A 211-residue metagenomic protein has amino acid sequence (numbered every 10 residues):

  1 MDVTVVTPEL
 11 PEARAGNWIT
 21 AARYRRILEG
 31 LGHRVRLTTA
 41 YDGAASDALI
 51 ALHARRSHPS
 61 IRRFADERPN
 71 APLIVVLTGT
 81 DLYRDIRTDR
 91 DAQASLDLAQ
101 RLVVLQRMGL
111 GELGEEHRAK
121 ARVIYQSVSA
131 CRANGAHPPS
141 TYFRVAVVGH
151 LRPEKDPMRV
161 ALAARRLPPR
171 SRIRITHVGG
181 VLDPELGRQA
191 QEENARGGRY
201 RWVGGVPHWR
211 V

Functional and structural regions predicted by a protein language model:
N17-L28, A163: Short amphipathic alpha-helix
T39-S60: Short N-terminal targeting/anchoring amphipathic segment
A48-I50, F64-Y83, R101-V104, A121-R122: Active-site proximal beta-strand in glycosyltransferases
L82-Q100: A conserved, positively charged/aromatic
D85-I86, V128-F143: Acidic anion/phosphate-binding donor-loop and adjacent secondary structure in glycosyltransferase catalytic cores
M108, S127: Carbohydrate-associated surface elements
A136-K155, V160-P168, I175-V178: Conserved donor-binding/catalytic core segment of Leloir-type glycosyltransferases
H177-G179, G187-W209: Nucleotide-activated donor-binding/catalytic signature segment of Leloir-type glycosyltransferases, i.e., the conserved
